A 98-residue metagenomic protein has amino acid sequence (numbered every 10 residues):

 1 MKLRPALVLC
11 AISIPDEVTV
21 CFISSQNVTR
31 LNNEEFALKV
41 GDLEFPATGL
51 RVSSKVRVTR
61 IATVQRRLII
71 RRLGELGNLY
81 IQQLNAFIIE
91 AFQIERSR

Functional and structural regions predicted by a protein language model:
M1-R98: Conserved functional hotspots at enzyme active or ligand-binding sites that engage polyanionic ligands
